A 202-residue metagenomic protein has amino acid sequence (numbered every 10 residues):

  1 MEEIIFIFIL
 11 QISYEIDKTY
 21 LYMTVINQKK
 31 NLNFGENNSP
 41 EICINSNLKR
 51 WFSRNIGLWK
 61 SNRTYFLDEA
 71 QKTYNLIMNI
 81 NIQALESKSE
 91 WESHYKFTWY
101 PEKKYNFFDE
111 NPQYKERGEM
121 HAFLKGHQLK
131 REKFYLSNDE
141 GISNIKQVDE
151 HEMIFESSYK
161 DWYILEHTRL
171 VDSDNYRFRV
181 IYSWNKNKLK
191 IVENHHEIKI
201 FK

Functional and structural regions predicted by a protein language model:
E2-R117, I191, F201-K202: Amphipathic/hydrophobic helical signal segments and adjacent flexible N-terminal regions that mediate secretion
T24-P40, E102-K202: Calycin-type beta-barrel ligand-binding domains and close structural analogs
